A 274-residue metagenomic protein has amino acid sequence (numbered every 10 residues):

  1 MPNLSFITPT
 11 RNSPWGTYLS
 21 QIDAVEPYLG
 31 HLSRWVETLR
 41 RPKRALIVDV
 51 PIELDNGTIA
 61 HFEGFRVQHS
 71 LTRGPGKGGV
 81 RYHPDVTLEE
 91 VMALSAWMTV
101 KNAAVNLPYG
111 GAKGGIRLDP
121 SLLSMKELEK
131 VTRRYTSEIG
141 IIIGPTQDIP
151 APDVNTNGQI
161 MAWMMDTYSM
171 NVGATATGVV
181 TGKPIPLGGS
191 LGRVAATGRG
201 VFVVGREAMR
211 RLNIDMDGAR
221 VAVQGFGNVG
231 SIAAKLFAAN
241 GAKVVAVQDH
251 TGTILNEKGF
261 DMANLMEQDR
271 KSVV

Functional and structural regions predicted by a protein language model:
M1-L191: N-terminal ligand-binding/catalytic initiation module
V91-L94, M164, V201-M209, A233: Buried hydrophobic packing segments
N157, V229-S231, G252-N256: Flexible loop/turn segments at secondary-structure boundaries
N171, A208-N213: Short helix-capping/linker segments at secondary-structure and domain boundaries
P184-L187, R193-G205, N213-A238, A246: Glycine-rich adenosine-cofactor-binding loop
R199-A208, M216-D217, I254-L265: Accessory recognition modules or surfaces
A238-A239, K243-Q268: Terminal amphipathic helices with adjacent charged low-complexity linkers/tails
S272-V274: Conserved small/polar residues in nucleotide/adenosyl-binding loops
